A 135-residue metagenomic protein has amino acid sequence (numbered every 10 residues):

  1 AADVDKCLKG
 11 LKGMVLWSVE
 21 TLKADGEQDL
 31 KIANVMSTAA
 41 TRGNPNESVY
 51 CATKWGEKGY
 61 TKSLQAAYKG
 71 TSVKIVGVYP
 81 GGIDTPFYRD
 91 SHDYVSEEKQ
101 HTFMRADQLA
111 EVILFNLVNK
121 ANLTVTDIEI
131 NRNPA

Functional and structural regions predicted by a protein language model:
A1-C7, V95: Short alpha-helical oligomerization interface
V15, T53: Active-site helix of classical SDR
D25-G26, R42, S63-V73: Active-site-adjacent segment of SDR/Rossmann-fold oxidoreductases
S37: Residue(s) in the substrate-gating loop at a strand-loop-helix junction that position the organic substrate next
R42-S48: Active-site loop immediately N-terminal to the catalytic Tyr-X3-Lys motif of short-chain dehydrogenase/reductase
G70-G81, T126: Conserved beta-loop-beta element that borders a ligand/cofactor-binding pocket
G77, E97-A135: C-terminal helical subdomain
Y79-S91: Short beta-loop-alpha junction of Rossmann-like oxidoreductase domains
